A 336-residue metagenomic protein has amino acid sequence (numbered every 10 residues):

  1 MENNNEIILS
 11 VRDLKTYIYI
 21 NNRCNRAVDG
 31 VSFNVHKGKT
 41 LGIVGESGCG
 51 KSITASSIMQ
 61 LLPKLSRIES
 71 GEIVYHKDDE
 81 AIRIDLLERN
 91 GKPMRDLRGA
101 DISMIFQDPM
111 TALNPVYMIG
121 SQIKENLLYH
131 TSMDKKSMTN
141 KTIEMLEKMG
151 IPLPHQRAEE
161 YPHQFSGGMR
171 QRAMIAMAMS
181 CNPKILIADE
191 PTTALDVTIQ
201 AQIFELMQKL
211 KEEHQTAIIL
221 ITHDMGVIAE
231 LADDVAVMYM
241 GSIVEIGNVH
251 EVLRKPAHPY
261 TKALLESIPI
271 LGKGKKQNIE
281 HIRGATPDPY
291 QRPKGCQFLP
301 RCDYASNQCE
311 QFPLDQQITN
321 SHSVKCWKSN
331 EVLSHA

Functional and structural regions predicted by a protein language model:
E46, I187-P191, L195-Q277: P-loop NTP-binding/switch modules centered on Walker-like glycine-rich loops
E72-D96, V252: ABC ATPase NBD Q-loop/coupling interface
I82-I84, N248-A336: Charged, flexible cofactor/metal-binding loops and thiol motifs
S132, K136-I151, A158-E159, R254 (+1 more regions): ABC ATPase nucleotide-binding domain helical subdomain, centered on the C-loop/LSGGQ "ABC signature"
E160-F165, M169: Conserved ABC ATPase signature
S180-K184: A short, proline-enriched helix->beta-strand linker immediately N-terminal to the Walker B motif in ABC-type P-loop
